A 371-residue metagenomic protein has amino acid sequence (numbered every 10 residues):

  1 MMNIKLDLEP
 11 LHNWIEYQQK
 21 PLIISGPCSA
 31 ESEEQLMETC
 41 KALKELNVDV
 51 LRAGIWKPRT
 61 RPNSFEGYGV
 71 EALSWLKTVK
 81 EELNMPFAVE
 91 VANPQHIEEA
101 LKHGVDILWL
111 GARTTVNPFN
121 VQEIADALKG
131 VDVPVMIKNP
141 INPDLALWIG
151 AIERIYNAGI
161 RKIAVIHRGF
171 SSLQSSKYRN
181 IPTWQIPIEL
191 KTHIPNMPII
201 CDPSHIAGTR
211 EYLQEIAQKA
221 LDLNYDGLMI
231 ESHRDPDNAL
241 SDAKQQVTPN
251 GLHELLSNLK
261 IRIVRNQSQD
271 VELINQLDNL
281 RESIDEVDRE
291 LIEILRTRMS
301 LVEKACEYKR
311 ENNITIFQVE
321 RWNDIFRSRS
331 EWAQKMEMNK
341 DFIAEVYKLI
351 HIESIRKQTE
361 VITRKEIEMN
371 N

Functional and structural regions predicted by a protein language model:
M1-I24, S257, Q269: N-terminal amphipathic alpha-helix/helix-capping segment at the start of soluble metabolic enzymes
D7-L8, H12, E33, R61-L76 (+5 more regions): Active-site-adjacent beta->alpha loops and helix N-cap segments on the catalytic face of soluble alpha/beta enzymes
P21-E38, P62-S64, P86-V91, G111-A112 (+4 more regions): Active-site mouth loops of central-metabolism enzymes
L22-P27, D49-A53, F87-V89, L108-L110 (+4 more regions): Hydrophobic faces of well-ordered beta-strands that scaffold small-molecule active sites in alpha/beta enzyme cores
E38-I55, H103: Catalytic domains of carbohydrate-active enzymes, especially glycoside hydrolases
R52-E71, R234-A243, A305-I316: Glycine-rich, proline-tolerant flexible connector loops at the mouths of alpha/beta enzymes
N120-G251, N258, V264: Catalytic alpha/beta core domains of metabolic enzymes, predominantly
I261-N371: Extended, charge-rich alpha-helical interface modules
